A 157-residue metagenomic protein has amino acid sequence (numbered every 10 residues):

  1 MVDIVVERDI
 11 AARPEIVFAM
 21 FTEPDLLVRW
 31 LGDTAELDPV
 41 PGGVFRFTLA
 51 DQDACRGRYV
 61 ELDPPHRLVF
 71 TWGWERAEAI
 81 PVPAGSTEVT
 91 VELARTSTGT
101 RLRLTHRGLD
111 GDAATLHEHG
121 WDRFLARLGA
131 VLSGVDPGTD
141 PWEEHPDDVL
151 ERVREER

Functional and structural regions predicted by a protein language model:
V5-V6, A12, I16, D25-R58 (+2 more regions): Short beta-edge strand/loop motif at the mouth of beta-sheet-based domains
V6-I10, V91, L104: A structural signal for short, well-ordered beta-strand segments
V17, L27, F45, Y59 (+4 more regions): Hydrophobic pocket/interface hotspot
M20-F21, L62: Conserved catalytic core of Hanks-type protein kinase domains
F21, L31, W72, L132: Short, flexible helix/strand-to-coil boundary loops that buttress conserved ligand/catalytic motifs in alpha/beta
T22-D25, A126: Solvent-exposed alpha-helix faces
A35-D38, Q52-G99, R107: Hydrophobic-ligand binding "helix-grip"
R95-R157: Terminal "cap-and-tail" regions of soluble proteins that handle hydrophobic small molecules
